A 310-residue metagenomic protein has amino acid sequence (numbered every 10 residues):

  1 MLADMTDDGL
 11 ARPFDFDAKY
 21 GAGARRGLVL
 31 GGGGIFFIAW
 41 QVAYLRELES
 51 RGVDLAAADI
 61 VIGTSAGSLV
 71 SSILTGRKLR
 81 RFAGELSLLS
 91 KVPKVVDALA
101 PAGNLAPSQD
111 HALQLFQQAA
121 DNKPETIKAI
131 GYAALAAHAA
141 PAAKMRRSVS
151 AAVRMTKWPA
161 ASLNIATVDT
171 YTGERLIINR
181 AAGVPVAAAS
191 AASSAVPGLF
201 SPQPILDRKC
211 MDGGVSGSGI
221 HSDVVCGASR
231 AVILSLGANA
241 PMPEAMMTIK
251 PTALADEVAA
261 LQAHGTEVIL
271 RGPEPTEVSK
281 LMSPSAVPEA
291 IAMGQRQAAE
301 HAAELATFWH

Functional and structural regions predicted by a protein language model:
M1-T64, L69-H310: Patatin-like phospholipase
